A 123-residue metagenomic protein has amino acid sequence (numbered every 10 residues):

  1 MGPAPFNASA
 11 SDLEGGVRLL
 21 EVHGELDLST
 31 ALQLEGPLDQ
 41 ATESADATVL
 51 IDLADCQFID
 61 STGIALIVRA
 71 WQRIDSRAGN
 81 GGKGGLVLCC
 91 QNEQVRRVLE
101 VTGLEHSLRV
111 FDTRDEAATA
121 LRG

Functional and structural regions predicted by a protein language model:
M1-A4, G79-N80, G123: Actinobacteria-biased recognition of intrinsically disordered, low-complexity terminal regions
G2-G36, D55: STAS-typified acidic loop motif
L28-S107: Amphipathic alpha-helical interaction surfaces in cytosolic regulatory modules
T102, L121-G123: Alpha-helix boundary/capping residues
R109-T113: Short acidic-hydrophobic, aromatic-tinged amphipathic segments that line or gate anion-handling sites
